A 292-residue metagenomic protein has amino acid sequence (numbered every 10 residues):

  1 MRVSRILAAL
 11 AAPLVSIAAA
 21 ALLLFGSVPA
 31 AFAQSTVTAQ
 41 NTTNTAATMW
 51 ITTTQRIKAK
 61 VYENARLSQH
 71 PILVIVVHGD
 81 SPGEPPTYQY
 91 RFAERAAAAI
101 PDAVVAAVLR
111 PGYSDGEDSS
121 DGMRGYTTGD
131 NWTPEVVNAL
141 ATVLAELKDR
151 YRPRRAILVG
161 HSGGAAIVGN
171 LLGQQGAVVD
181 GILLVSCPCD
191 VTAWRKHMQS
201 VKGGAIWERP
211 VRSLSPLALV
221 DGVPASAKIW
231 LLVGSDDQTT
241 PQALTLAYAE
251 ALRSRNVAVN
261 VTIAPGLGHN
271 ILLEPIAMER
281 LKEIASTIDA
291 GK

Functional and structural regions predicted by a protein language model:
R56-I57, N64-L109: Short, surface-exposed "cap/lid" segments of acyl-processing enzymes
L109-W132: Cap/lid segment of the alpha/beta-hydrolase catalytic domain
R124-R150: Alpha/beta-hydrolase active-site loop
Y151-G160: Alpha/beta-hydrolase fold nucleophile elbow
V159-G164, V168: Gly/Ala-rich beta-loop-alpha elbow adjacent to hydrolase catalytic centers
L183-T192: Active-site nucleophile loop of the alpha/beta-hydrolase fold
V191-S254: The feature captures the conserved acid-bearing segment of alpha/beta-hydrolase catalytic domains
L246-K292: C-terminal catalytic histidine-bearing segment of alpha/beta-hydrolase fold enzymes
